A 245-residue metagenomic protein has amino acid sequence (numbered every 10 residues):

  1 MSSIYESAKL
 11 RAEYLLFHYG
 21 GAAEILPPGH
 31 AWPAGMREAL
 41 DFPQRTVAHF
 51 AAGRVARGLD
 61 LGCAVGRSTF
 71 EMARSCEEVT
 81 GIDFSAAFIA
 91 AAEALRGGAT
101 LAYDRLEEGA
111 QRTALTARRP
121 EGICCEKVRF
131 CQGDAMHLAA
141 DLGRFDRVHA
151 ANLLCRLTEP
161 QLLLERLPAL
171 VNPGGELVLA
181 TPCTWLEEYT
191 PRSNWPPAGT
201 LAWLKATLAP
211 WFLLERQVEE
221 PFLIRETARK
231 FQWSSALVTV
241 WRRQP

Functional and structural regions predicted by a protein language model:
G35-A56: Conserved alpha-helix/loop element of class I SAM-dependent methyltransferases that forms part of the SAM/SAH-binding
V55-A64, T80: Conserved class I S-adenosyl-L-methionine
S85: Conserved SAM/SAH-binding beta-strand->alpha-helix loop
G97-M136: S-adenosyl-L-methionine
E108, T190-V218: Conserved Class I S-adenosyl-L-methionine
M136-V148: A short acidic, Gly/Pro-enriched loop at the edge of an enzyme's catalytic core that lines a small-molecule cofactor
Q161-P173: A short glycine-rich, Lys/Arg-flanked "PGG" loop and its adjoining helix->strand segment in the class I
G174-P182: Conserved beta-strand signature within the Rossmann-like core of class I S-adenosyl-L-methionine
